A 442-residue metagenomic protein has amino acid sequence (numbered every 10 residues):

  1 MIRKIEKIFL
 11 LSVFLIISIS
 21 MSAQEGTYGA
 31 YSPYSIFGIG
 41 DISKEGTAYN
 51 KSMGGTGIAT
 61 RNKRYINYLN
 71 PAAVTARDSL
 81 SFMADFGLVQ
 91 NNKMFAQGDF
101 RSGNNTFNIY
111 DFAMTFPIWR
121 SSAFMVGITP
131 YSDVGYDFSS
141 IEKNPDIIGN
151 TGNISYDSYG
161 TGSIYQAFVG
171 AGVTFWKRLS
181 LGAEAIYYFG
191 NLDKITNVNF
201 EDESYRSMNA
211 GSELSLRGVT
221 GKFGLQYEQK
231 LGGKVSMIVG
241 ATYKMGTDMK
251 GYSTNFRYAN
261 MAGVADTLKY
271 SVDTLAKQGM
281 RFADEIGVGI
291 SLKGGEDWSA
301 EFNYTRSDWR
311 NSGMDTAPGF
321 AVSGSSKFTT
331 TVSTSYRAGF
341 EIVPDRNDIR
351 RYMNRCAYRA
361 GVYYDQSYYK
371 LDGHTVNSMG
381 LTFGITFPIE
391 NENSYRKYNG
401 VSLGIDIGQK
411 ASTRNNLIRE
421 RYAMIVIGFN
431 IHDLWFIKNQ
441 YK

Functional and structural regions predicted by a protein language model:
M1-L10: Bacterial N-terminal signal peptides that target proteins for export
F14-S22: Hydrophobic h-region of N-terminal signal peptides that target proteins for export in Gram-negative bacteria
Q24-K442: Subset of outer-membrane beta-barrel
